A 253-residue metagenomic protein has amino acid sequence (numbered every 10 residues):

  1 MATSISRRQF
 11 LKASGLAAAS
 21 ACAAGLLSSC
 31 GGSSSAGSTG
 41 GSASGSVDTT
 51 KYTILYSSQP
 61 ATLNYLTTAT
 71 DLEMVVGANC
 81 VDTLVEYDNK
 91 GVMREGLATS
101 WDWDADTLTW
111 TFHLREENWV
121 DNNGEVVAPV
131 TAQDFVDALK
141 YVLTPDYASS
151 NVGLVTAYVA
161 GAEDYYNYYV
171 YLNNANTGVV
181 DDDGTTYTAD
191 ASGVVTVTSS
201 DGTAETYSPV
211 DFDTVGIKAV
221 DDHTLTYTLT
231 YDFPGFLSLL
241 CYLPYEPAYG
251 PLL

Functional and structural regions predicted by a protein language model:
A2-A21: N-terminal secretory signal peptides and thylakoid transit peptides that target proteins across membranes
L26, C30-G41: Bacterial lipoprotein signal-peptidase II cleavage site
D48-S58, T109-F112, L225-T226: Short, well-ordered beta-strand elements
L55-A105: N-terminal lobe/hinge region of extracytoplasmic solute-binding protein
S57-P60, N89-K90, D106, R115-E117 (+3 more regions): Solvent-exposed coil/turn segments that connect beta secondary-structure elements in extracytoplasmic/periplasmic
V75-N79, V92, G96, V130 (+2 more regions): Extracytoplasmic/secreted proteins, especially bacterial periplasmic and envelope-associated proteins
D134, Y141-L253: Surface-exposed binding/hinge segments that line and control ligand-binding clefts or catalytic entry sites
